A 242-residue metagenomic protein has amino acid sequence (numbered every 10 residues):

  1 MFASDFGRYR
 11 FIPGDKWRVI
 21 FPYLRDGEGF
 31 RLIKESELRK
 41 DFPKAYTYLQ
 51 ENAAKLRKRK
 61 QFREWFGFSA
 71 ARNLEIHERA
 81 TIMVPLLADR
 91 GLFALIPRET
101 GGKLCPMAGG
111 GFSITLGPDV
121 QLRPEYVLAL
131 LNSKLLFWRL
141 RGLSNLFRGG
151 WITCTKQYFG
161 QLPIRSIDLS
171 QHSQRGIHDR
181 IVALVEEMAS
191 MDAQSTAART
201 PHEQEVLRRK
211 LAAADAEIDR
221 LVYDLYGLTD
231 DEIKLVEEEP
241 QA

Functional and structural regions predicted by a protein language model:
M1-S173: Polybasic, glycine- and aromatic-enriched phosphate-binding surface used to engage nucleic acids
K44, I164-A242: Non-catalytic DNA-recognition/assembly elements of restriction-modification systems
